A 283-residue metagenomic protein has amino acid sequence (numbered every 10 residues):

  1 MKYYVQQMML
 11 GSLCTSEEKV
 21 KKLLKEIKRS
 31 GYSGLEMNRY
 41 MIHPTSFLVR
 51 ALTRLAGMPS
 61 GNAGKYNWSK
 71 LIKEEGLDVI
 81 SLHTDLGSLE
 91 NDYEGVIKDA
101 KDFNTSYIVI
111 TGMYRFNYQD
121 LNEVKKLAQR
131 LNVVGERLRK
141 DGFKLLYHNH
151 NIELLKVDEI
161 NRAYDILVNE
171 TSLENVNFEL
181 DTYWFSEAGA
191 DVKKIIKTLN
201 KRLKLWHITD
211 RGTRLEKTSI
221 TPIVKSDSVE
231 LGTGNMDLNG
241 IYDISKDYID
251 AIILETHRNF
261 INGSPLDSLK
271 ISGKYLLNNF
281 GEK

Functional and structural regions predicted by a protein language model:
M1-S33, R39-M41, R50, N104 (+4 more regions): Histidine-acidic metal/acid-base catalytic patches
M1-T15, W68-S69, K73-H83: Mobile, glycine- and charge-enriched loop segments and immediately flanking short secondary-structure elements within
M9, N38-R39, H83, N149: Residue-level recognition of beta-strand->loop/alpha-helix junctions
E36-N67: Glycine-rich, proline-tolerant flexible connector loops at the mouths of alpha/beta enzymes
M41-P44, M113-Y118, T213-L215: Conserved radical SAM core fold
T53-A56, F116-N122, D227-S228: Glycine-rich tight-turn/loop motif centered on a GG-T
N62-E74, R130-L138, K194-I195, G240-I244: Catalytic-core regions built around general acid/base machinery
E74-D78, H83-N177, T198, L266: Active-site acidic/histidine proton-transfer and metal-coordination neighborhood in alpha/beta enzyme cores
